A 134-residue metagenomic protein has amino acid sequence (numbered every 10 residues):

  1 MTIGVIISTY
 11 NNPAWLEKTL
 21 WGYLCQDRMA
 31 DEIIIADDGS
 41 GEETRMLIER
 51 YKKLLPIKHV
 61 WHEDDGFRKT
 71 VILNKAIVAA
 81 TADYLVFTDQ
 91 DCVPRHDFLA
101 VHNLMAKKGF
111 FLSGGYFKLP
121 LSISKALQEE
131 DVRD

Functional and structural regions predicted by a protein language model:
T2-G4, E32: Cell-envelope/extracellular polymer assembly enzymes that use nucleotide-activated donors
W21-A30: Short, acidic, metal-binding catalytic loop of nucleotide-sugar glycosyltransferases
A30-G39, V60-H62: Short beta-strand/loop segment that forms part of the nucleotide-sugar
D37-M46, C92: A conserved acidic beta->alpha catalytic loop
E63-A80, D97: Glycine-rich, basic loop-to-helix element that forms the pyrophosphate-binding segment of sugar-nucleotide handling
L85: Short aromatic/hydrophobic "clamp" motif used to bind/position activated sugar donors
L99-F117: Conserved donor-nucleotide/metal-binding helix-loop-beta segment in metal-dependent transferases, i.e., the alpha-helix
L112-E130: Short beta-strand-to-loop element that shapes/binds the nucleotide-sugar donor at the catalytic cleft/hinge
